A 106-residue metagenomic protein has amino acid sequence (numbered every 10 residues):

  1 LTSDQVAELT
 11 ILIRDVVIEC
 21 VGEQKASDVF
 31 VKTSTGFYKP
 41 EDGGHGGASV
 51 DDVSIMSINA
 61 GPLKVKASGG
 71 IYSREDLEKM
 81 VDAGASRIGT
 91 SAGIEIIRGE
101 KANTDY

Functional and structural regions predicted by a protein language model:
L1-V65, S73-I96, N103-Y106: Alpha/beta enzyme core
